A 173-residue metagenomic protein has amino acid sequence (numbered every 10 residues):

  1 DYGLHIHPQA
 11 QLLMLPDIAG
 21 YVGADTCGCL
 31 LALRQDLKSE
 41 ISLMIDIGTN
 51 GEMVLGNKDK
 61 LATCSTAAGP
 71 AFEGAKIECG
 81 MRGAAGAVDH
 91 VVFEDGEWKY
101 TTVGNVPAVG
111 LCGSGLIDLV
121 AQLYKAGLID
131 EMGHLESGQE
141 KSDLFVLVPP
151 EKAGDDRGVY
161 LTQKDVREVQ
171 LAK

Functional and structural regions predicted by a protein language model:
D1-D46, E52-K173: Helical "lid/coupling" subdomains associated with nucleotide-phosphate turnover
